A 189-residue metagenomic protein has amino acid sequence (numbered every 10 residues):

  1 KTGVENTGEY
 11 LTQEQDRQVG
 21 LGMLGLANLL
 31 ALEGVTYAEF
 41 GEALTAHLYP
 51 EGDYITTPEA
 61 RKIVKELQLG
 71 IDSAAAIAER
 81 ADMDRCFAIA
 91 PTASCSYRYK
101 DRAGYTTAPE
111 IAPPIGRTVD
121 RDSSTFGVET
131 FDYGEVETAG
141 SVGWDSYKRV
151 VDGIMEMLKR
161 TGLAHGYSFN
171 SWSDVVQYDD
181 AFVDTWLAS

Functional and structural regions predicted by a protein language model:
K1-S189: Long, C-terminal-biased catalytic regions of enzyme "large/alpha" subunits
